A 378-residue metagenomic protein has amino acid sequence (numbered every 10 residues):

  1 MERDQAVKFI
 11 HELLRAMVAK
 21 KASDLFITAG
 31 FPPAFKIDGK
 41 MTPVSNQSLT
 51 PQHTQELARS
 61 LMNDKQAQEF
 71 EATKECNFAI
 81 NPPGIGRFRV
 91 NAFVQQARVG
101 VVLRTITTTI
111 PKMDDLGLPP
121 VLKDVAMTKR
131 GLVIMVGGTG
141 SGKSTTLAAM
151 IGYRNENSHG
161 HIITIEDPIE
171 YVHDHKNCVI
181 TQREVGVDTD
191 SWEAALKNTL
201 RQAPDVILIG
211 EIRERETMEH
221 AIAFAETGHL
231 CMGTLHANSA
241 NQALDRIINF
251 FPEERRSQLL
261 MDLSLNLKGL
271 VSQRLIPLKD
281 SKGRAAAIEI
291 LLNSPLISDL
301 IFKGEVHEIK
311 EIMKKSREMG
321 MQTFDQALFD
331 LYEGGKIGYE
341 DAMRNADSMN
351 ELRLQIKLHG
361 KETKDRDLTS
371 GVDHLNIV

Functional and structural regions predicted by a protein language model:
M1-V378: Short, flexible helix-loop junctions that flank or precede catalytic/ligand sites
